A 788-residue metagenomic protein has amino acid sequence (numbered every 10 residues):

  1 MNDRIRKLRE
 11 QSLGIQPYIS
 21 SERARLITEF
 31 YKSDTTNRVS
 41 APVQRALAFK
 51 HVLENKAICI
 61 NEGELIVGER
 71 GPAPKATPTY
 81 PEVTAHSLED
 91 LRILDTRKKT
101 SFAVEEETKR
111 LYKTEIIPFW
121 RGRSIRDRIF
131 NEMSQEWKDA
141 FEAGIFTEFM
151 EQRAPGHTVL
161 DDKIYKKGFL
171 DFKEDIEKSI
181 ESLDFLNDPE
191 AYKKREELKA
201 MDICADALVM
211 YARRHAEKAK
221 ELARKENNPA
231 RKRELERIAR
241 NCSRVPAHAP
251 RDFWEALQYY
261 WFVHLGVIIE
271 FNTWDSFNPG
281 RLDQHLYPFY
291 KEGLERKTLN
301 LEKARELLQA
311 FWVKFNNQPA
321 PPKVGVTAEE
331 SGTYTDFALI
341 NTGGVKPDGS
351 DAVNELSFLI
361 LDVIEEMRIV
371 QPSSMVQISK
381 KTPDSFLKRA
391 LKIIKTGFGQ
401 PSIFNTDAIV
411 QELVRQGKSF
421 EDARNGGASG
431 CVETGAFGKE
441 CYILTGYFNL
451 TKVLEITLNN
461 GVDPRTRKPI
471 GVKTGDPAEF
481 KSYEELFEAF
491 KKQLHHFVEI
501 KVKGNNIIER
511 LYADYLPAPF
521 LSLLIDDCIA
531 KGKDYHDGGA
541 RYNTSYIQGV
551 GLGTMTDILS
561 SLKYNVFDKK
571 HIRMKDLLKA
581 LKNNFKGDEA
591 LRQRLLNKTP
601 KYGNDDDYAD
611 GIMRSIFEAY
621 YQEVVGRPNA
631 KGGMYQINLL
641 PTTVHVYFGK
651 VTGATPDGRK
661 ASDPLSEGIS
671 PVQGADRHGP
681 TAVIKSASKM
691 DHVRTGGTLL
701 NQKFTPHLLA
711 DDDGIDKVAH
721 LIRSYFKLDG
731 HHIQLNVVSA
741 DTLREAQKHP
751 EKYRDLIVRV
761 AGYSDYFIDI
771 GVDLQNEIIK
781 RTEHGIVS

Functional and structural regions predicted by a protein language model:
M1-M201, A230, E234-R237, N241-S788: Conserved catalytic cores of very large enzyme subunits
K199-M210: Extended non-globular scaffold/tether segments
M210, R214-E217, E221, R237-R240: Extended, non-transmembrane alpha-helical coiled-coils
L222-K232: A conserved hydrophobic secondary-structure block that centers on an alpha-helix together with its immediately flanking
